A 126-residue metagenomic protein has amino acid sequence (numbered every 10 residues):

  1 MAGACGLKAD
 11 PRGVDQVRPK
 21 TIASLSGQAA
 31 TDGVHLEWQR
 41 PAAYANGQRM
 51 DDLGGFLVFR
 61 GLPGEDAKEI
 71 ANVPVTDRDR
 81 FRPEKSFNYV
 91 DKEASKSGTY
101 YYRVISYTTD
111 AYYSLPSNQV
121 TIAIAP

Functional and structural regions predicted by a protein language model:
C5-D52, K96, A111-P126: Pro/Thr/Ser/Gly-rich low-complexity, intrinsically disordered linker/stalk tracts
E37-R40, Y44, R49-S97, T109-P116: Recognizes extended acidic, P/S/T-rich segments that occur within or adjacent to Ig-like beta-sandwich modules
